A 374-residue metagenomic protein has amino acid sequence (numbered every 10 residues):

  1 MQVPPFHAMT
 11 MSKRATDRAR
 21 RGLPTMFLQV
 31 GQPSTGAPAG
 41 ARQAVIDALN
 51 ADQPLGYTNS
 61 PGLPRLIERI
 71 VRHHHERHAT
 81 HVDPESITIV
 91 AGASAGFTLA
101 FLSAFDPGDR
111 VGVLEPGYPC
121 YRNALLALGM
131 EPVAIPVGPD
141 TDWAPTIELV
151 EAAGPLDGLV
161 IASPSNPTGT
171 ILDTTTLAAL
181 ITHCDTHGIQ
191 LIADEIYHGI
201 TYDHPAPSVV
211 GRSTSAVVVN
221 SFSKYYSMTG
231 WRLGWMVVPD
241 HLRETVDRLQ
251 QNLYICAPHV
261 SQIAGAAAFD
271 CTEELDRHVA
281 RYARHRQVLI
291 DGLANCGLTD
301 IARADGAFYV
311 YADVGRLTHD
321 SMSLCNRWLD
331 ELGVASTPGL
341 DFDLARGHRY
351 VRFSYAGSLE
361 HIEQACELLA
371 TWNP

Functional and structural regions predicted by a protein language model:
Q2-G92, L99, A268-F269, V288 (+1 more regions): N-terminal small-domain helix-loop-helix segment of the aminotransferase-like
R72, T318-D320, R327-S336, F342-P374: PLP-dependent enzyme catalytic core of the Aspartate aminotransferase-like
H81-I87, P107-R110, T214-S215: Short acidic capping loops at alpha-helix termini that bridge into adjacent secondary structure
S103-L125: Conserved PLP-anchoring active-site segment centered on the Schiff-base-forming lysine
A127-P132: A short helix-loop-beta submotif of the ANL/AMP-binding
V137-H204, G211: Active-site phosphate-binding strand-loop segment of PLP-dependent enzymes
V217-A283, G292, W372-N373: Conserved core segment of the aminotransferase class I/II
A266, Y282-L293, I301-V314: Conserved glycine-rich beta-strand-loop-beta hairpin in the small C-terminal domain of fold type I
